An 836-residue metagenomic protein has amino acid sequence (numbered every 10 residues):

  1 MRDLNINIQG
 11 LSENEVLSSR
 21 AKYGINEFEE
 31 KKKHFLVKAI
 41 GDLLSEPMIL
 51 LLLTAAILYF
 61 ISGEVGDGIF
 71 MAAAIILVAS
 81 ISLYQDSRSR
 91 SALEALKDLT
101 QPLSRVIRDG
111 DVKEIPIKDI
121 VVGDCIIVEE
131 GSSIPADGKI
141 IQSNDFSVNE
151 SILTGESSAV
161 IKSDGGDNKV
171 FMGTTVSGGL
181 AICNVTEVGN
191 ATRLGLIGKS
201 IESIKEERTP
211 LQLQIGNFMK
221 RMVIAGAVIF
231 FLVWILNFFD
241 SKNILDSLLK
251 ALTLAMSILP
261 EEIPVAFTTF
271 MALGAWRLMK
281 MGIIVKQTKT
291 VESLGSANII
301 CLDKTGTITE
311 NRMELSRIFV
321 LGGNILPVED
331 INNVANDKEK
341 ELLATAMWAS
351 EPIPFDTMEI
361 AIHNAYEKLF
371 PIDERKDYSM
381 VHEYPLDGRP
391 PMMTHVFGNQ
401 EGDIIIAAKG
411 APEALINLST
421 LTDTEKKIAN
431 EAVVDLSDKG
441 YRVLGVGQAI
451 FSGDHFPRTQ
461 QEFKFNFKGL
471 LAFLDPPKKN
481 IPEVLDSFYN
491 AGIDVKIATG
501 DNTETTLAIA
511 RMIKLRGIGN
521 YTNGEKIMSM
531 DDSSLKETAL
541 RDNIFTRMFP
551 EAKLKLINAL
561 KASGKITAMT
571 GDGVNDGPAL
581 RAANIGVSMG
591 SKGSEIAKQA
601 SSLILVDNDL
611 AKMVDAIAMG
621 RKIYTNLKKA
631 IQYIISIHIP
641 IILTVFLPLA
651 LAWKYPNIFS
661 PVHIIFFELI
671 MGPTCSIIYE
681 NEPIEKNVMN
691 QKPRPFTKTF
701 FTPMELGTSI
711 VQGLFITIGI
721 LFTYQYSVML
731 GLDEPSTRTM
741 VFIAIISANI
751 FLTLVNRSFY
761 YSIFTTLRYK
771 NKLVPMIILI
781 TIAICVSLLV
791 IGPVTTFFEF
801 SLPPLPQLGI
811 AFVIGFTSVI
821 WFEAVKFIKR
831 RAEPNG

Functional and structural regions predicted by a protein language model:
I8-Q9, R20-F28, R88-S91, A95-L99 (+2 more regions): Actuator/coupling domain of P-type ATPases
I25-R105, V112, S158, I362: Transmembrane helix-loop-helix hairpins at the membrane interface
L50-F70, R221-L259, A272-G282, I641-P661 (+3 more regions): Helix-interface capping motifs at the ends of transmembrane segments in multi-pass membrane proteins
I69-Q101, R108, R208-L302, L471 (+6 more regions): Hydrophobic alpha-helical transmembrane segments
A73, Q101-G216, V334, E341-L343 (+3 more regions): Cytosolic catalytic regions of P-type ion-transporting ATPases
F171-T175, S296-F467, F473, D486-S487 (+8 more regions): Cytosolic catalytic regions of ATP/NTP-dependent phosphoryl-transfer enzymes
R208, V233, P354, G517-M569 (+2 more regions): Membrane-embedded transport module
